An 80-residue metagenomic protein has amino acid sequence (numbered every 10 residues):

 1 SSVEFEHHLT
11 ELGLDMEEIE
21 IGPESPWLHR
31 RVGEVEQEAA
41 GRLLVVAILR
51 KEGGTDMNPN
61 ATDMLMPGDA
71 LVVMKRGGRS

Functional and structural regions predicted by a protein language model:
S1-D15, E20: Anionic-ligand-binding alpha/beta catalytic cores of soluble enzymes and soluble regulatory domains that recognize
E18, G22-S80: Cytosolic Rossmann-like ligand/nucleotide-binding regulatory domains
